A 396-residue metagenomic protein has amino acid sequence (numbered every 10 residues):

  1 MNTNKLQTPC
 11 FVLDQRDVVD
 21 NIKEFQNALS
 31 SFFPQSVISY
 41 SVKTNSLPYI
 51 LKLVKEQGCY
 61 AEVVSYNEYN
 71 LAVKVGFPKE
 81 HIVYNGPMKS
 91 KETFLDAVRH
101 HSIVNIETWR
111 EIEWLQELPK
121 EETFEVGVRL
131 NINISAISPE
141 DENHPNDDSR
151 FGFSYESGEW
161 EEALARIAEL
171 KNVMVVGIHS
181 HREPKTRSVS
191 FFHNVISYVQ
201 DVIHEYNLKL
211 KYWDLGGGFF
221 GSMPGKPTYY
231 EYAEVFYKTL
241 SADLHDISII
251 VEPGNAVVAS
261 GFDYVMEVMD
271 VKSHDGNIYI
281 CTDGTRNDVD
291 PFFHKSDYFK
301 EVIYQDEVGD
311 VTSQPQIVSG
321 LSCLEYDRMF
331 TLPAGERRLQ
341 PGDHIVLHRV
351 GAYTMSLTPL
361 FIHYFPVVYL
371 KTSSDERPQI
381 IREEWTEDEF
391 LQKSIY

Functional and structural regions predicted by a protein language model:
M1-V104, W109-L118, E122-F124, E161 (+5 more regions): A charged N-terminal "starter" segment
T3, V235, S248-Y396: Charged (often Lys/Glu-rich) extended helix/loop segments that serve as interaction or gating elements
V18, K43, S65, A97 (+6 more regions): Conserved, mostly hydrophobic/aromatic
T44-S46, N67-E68, M88-S90, T108-R110 (+7 more regions): Active-site-proximal loop/turn and secondary-structure-junction residues that shape catalytic pockets, frequently
L51, K74, F94-D96, Q116-L118 (+6 more regions): Short acidic, glycine/serine/threonine-rich loops at helix termini
A61, N85, V126, F151 (+5 more regions): Short glycine-rich loop/turn motifs that provide flexible caps or phosphate-binding loops at active sites
E80, S102, F124-V126, S149 (+10 more regions): Structural beta-strand/beta-sheet cores of well-ordered domains, especially the beta-sheet scaffolds that support
N133-V271: Active-site loop/helix belt of alpha/beta enzymes
